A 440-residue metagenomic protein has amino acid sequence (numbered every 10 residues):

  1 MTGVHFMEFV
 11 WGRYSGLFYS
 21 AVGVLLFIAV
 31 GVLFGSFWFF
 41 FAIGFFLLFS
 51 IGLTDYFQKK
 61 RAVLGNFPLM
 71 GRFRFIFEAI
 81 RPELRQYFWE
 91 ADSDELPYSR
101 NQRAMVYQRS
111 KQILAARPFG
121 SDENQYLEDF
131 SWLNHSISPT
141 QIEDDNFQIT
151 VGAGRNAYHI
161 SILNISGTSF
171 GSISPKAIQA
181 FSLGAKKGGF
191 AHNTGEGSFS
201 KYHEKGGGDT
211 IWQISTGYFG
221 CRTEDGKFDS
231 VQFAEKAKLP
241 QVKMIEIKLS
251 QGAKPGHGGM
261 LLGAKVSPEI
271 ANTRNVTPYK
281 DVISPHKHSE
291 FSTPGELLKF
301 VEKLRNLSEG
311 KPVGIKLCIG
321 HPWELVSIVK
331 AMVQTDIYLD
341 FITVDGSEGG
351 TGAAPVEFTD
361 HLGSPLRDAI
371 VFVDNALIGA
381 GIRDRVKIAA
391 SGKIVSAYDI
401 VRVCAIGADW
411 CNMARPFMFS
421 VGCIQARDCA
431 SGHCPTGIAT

Functional and structural regions predicted by a protein language model:
T2-A191, G197-G207, W212-A253, L262-G263: Conserved, well-structured core domains of diverse proteins
R61-P68, D145-F147, G171, P268-R274 (+5 more regions): Flexible, active-site-adjacent loop/turn segments at secondary-structure boundaries
N156-N164, Q251-A253, M260-L262, N272-S284 (+2 more regions): N-terminal small/glycine-rich loop or linker at the start of catalytic domains across soluble metabolic enzymes
S172, Y218-G220, G252-P255, V276-S284 (+2 more regions): Conserved radical SAM core fold
P175, Q179, K187-G188, H192 (+4 more regions): Internal alpha/beta core interface subdomains
L239-Q241, E246-R274, Q425-T440: Mobile "lid/hinge" segments at catalytic clefts and subdomain interfaces of large enzymes
I283-T440: Glycine-rich phosphate/ribose-binding loops and adjacent secondary-structure elements that form binding surfaces
